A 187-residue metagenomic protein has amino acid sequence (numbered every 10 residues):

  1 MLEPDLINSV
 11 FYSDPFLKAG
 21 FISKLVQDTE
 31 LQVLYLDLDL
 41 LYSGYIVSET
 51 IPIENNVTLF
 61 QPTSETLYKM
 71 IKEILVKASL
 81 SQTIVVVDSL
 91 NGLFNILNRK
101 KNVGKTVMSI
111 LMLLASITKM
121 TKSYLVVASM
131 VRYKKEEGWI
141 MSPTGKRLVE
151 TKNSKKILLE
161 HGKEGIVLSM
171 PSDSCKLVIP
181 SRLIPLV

Functional and structural regions predicted by a protein language model:
L2, D28, P52, V76-L80 (+2 more regions): Conserved catalytic network of the ASCE P-loop NTPase/AAA+ motor domain
E3-I74: Conserved P-loop
Y35, V86-V87, L125-A128: A structural signal for short, well-ordered beta-strand segments and their strand-loop junctions that often border
D39-Y42, T63-T66, N91-L93, V131-K135 (+1 more regions): Conserved nucleotide-binding/hydrolysis micro-motifs of P-loop NTPases
I46-V47, I96-N98, E136-I140: Short, well-ordered secondary-structure micro-motifs
P62-T121: Phosphate-binding/switch loop-helix module in NTP-utilizing enzymes
M120-V187: Phosphate-binding/switch region of NTP-binding enzymes
